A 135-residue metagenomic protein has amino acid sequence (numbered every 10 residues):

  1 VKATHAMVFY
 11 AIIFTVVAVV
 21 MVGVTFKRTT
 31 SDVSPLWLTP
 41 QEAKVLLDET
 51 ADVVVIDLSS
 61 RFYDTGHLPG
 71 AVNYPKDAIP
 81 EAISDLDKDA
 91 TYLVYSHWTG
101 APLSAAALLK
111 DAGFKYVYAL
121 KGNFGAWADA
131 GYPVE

Functional and structural regions predicted by a protein language model:
K2-V54, L58-T65: Flexible, polar/low-complexity N-terminal or interdomain linker segments that lie immediately upstream of folded
V8, T25-T29, Y74, T91 (+2 more regions): Generic, low-specificity signal for short hydrophobic/alpha-helical stretches with a mild N-terminal bias, encompassing
D32, L68, Y116: Generic anion/oxyanion-binding catalytic loop in active/binding sites
Q41, P69, L103-S104: A broad detector of short, well-ordered amphipathic alpha-helices that serve as recognition/interaction surfaces
L47-D48, D52-L93: Extracytoplasmic/periplasmic/luminal assembly and interaction segments in envelope/secretory/respiratory proteins
P80-D129: Catalytic cysteine-centered active loop of the rhodanese-like fold, especially the PTP/DSP P-loop
Y132-E135: Active-site neighborhoods of enzymes that stabilize oxyanions during catalysis
